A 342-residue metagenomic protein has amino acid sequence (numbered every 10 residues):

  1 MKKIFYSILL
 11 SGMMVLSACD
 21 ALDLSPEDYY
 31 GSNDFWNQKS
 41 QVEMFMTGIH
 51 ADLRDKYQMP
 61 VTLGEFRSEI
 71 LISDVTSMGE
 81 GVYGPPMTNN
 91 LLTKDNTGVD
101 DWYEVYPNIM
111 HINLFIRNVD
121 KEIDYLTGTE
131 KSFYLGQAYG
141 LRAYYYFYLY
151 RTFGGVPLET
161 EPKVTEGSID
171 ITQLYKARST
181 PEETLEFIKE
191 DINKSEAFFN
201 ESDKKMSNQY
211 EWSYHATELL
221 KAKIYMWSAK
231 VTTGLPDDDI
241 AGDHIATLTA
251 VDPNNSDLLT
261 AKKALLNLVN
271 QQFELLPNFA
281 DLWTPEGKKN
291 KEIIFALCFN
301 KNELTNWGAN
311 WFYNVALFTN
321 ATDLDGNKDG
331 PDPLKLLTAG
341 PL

Functional and structural regions predicted by a protein language model:
K2-L9: Sec-dependent signal peptide recognition, specifically the positively charged N-region followed immediately by
L16-A18: C-terminal motif of bacterial Sec signal peptides marking the signal peptidase cleavage site
D20-V82, V156, T160, L185 (+3 more regions): An aromatic- and glycine-enriched ligand-binding surface/loop that stacks and positions planar moieties
K39, E43-K56, G79-F153, Q173-Q209: Conserved, well-structured interaction surfaces
R142-A143, K221-K223: Extended amphipathic alpha-helical segments enriched in small hydrophobics
V164-Y175, A246: Aromatic- and acidic-residue-enriched carbohydrate-binding clefts of CAZyme catalytic domains
